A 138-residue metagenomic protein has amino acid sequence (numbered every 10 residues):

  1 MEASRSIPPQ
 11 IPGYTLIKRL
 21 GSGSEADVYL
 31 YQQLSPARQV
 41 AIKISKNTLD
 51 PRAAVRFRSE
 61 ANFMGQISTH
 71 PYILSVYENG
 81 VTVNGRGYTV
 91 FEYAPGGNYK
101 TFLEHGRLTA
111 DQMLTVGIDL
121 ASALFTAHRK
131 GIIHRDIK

Functional and structural regions predicted by a protein language model:
G21, S59, S68-Y72, V83: Flexible N-lobe loop architecture of eukaryotic-like protein kinase catalytic domains
D27: Conserved N-lobe ATP-binding subsite of Hanks-type protein kinase domains, especially the beta3 VAIK lysine
Q32-Q39: Conserved N-lobe loop of protein kinases adjacent to the ATP-binding glycine-rich P-loop
K46-I67: AlphaC helix of the eukaryotic protein kinase fold
S75-G87: Short beta-strand micro-motifs within the conserved protein kinase catalytic domain, predominantly in the N-lobe
N84-N98, F102: Conserved short submotifs of the Hanks-type protein kinase catalytic core that shape the nucleotide-binding pocket
V116-G117: Activation segment signature within eukaryotic-like protein kinase domains
S122-I132: Protein kinase catalytic-loop region centered on the HRD/HxD motif
